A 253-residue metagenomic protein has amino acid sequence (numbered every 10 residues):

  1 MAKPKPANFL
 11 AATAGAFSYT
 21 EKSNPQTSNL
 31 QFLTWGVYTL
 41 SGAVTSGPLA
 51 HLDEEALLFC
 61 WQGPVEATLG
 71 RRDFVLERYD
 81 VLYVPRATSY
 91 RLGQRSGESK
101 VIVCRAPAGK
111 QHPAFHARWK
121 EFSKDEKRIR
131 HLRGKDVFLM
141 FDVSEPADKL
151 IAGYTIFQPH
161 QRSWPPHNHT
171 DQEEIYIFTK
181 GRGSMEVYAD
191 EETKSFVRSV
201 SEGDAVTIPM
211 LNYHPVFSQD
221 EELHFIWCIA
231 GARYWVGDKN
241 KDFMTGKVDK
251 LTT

Functional and structural regions predicted by a protein language model:
M1-T39, G47, C104-G153, L251-T253: A short, N-terminal "cap"/entry segment at the start of jelly-roll beta-barrel domains of the cupin/DSBH fold
P25-T34, G42-L57, P146, Q161-I177 (+2 more regions): A short beta-loop-beta micro-motif enriched in histidine and acidic residues
G42-G93: Extended, compositionally biased flexible segments
A50-A67, I156-F157, T170-A189, C228: Short, conserved beta-strand element in jelly-roll/cupin
G70-A87, D190-L211: Short acidic-glycine-tyrosine-enriched beta hairpin
Y83, G97-F115, T207, E221-K239: A short hydrophobic beta-strand segment most commonly corresponding to one strand of the jelly-roll/cupin
G93-R95, F217-S218: Asparagine-centered strand-capping/turn motif at beta-strand->loop junctions
R233, D238-T253: Conserved double-stranded beta-helix
